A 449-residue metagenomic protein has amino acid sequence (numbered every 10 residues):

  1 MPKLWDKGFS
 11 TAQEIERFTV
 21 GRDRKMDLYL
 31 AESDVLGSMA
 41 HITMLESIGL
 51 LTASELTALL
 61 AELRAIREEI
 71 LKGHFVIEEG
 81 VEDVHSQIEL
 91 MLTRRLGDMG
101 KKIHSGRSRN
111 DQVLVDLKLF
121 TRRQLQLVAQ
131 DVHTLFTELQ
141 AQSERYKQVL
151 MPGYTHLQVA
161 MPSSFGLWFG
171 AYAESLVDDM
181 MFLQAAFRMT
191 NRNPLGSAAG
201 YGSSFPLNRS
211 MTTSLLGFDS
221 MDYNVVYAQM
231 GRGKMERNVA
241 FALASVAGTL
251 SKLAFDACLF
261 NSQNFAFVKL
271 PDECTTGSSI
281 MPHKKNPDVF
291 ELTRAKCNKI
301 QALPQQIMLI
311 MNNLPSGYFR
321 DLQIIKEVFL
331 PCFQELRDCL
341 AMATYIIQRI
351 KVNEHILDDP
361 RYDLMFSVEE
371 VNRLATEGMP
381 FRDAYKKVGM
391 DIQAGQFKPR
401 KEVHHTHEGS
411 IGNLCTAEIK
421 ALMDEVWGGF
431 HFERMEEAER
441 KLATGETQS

Functional and structural regions predicted by a protein language model:
M1-G202, L207-S214, S220, T276-G277 (+3 more regions): A helix-coil-helix interface module used to build multimeric assemblies and to scaffold catalytic/cofactor sites
M1-G37, D98-M99, A266, M281-S449: Glycine-rich cofactor/substrate-binding loops
H41, E62, I66-E69, M91 (+13 more regions): Generic, well-ordered alpha-helical scaffold segments in large soluble proteins
L59-L60, L216, D272-C274, R361 (+1 more regions): A general structural motif at alpha-helix termini
H104, R109-Q112, H156-S163, L167 (+8 more regions): Alpha-helix capping and helix-loop boundary segments enriched in small/acidic/polar residues
K118, R122-A129, H133, Q140 (+10 more regions): Short amphipathic alpha-helical segments with heptad-repeat character
R145, F182-A185, M189, F218-V225 (+6 more regions): Conserved helix-loop functional segments at active or binding sites
L216-P304: Acidic, glycine-rich loop-and-beta core segments that form the ion-binding/anion-interacting portion of active sites
